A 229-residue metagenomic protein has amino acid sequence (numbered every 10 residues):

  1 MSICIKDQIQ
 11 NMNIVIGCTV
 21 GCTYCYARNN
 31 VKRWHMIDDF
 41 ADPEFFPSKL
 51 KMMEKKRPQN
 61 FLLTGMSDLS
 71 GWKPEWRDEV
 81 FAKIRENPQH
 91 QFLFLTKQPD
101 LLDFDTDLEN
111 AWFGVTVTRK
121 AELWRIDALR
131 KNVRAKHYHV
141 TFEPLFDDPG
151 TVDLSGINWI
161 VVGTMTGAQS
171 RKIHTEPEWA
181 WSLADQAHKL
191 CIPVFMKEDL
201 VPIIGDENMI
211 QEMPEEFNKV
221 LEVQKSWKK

Functional and structural regions predicted by a protein language model:
M1-I9, F146, T151-K229: Auxiliary Fe-S-binding modules of radical SAM enzymes
M1-W112, K120-R134, P149-L154: Conserved Radical SAM active-site core
F61-L63, F92-F94, A111-V115, Y138-F142 (+2 more regions): Hydrophobic faces of well-ordered beta-strands that scaffold small-molecule active sites in alpha/beta enzyme cores
S67, Q98-D100, V117-R119, P144-F146 (+2 more regions): Active-site-proximal loop/turn and secondary-structure-junction residues that shape catalytic pockets, frequently
W72, F142, E176-P177: Nucleic-acid endo/exonuclease domains
E79-A82, L129-H137, H174-Q186: Long, well-ordered alpha-helical scaffolding segments within enzyme catalytic domains, especially pronounced
E86-F92, R134-H137, A184-V194: Structural alpha-beta junctions
T118, E122, I173-E176: Short capping loops/turns at secondary-structure boundaries
